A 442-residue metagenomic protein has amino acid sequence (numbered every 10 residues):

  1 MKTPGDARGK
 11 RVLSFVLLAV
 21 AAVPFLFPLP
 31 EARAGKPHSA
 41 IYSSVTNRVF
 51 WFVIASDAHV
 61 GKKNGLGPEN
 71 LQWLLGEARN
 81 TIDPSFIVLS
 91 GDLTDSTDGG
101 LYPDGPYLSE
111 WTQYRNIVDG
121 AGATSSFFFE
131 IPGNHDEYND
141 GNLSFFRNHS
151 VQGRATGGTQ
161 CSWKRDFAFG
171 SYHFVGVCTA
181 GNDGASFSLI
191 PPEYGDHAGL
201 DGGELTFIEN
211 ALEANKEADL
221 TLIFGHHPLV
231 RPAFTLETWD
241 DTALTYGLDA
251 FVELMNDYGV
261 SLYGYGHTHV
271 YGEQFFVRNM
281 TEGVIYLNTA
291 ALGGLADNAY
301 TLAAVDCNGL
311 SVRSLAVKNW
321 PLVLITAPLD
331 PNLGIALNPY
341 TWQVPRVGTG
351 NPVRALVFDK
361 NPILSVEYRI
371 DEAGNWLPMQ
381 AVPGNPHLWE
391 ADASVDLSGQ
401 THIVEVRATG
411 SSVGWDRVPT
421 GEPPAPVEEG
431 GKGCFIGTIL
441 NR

Functional and structural regions predicted by a protein language model:
M1-G9: N-terminal secretory signal peptides that target proteins for export/translocation
V16-F25: Bacterial N-terminal signal peptides
F25-L108: N-terminal active-site segment of His-dependent metallophosphoesterases
D57, G91-D92, G133-N134, H226 (+1 more regions): Active-site glycine-centered loops adjacent to acidic/histidine catalytic or metal-binding residues that shape
S90, N215-A233: Short acidic, glycine-rich surface-loop motifs adjacent to enzyme active sites
G99-E217, T238-L262, G272-D306, L310-S314: Extended active-site neighborhood of metal-dependent phosphoesterases/phosphodiesterases
T326-V427: Long, low-complexity serine/threonine/glycine- and acidic-rich segments characteristic of extracellular
A425-R442: C-terminal cell-surface addressing/anchoring modules of secreted/extracellular proteins
